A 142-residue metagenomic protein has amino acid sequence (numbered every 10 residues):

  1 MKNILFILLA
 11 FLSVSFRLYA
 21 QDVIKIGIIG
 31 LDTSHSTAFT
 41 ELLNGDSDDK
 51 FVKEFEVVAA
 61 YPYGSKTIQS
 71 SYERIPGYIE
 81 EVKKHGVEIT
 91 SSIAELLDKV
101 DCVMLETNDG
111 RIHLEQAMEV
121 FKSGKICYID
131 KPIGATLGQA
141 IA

Functional and structural regions predicted by a protein language model:
M1-D22: Bacterial Sec-dependent N-terminal signal peptides
I7, L12, G27, Y128-I129: Conserved Rossmann-like nucleotide-binding pocket used by diverse enzymes that bind dinucleotide cofactors
L18-S123: N-terminal glycine-/serine-/threonine-rich beta1-alpha1-beta2 phosphate-ribose binding loop of Rossmann-like
G124-I126, K131-P132: Short helix/strand-capping hinge loops at secondary-structure junctions that flank key functional elements
I133-A142: Rossmann-fold NAD(P)-binding glycine/threonine-rich loop
